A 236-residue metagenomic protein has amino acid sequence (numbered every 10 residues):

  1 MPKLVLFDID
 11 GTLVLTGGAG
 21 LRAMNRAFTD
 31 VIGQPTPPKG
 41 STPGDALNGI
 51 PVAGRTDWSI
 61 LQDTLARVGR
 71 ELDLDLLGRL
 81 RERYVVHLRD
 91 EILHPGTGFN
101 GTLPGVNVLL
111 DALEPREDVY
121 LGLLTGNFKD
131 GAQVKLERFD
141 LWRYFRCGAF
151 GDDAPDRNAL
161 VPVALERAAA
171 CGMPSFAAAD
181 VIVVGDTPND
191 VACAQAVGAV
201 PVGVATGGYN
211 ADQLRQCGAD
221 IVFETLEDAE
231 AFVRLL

Functional and structural regions predicted by a protein language model:
M1-A53, S59-Q62, A66: Active-site neighborhood of HAD-like aspartate-dependent phosphohydrolases
L4, Y84-L88: Membrane-embedded alpha-helical bundles of multi-pass transporters/translocases, especially carrier/permease families
L6, D90-L123, K129: Short, acidic loop-to-helix structural element flanking the phosphoryl-transfer center in phosphate-processing enzymes
W58-L72, A164-R167: Helix-loop "lid/cap" segments that line or gate small-molecule binding pockets
E71, W142-R146, D220: Conserved H-loop
G98, G122, N127-V183, P188-V197: Substrate-recognition "cap/lid" segment bordering the active-site pocket of phosphatases
A149, I221-L226: Short acidic-hydrophobic, aromatic-tinged amphipathic segments that line or gate anion-handling sites
V183-I221: Acidic, Mg2+-coordinating phosphoryl-transfer loop and its flanking beta/alpha structural elements, shared across
